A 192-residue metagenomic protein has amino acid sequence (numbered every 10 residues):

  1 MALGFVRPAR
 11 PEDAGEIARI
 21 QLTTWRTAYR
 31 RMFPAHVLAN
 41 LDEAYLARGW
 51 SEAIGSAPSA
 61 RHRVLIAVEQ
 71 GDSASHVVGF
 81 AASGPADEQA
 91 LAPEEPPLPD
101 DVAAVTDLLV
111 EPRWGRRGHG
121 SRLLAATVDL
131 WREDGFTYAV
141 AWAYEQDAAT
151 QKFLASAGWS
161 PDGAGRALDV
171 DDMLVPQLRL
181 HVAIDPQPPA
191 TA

Functional and structural regions predicted by a protein language model:
A2, S156, V170-A192: Terminal substrate-recognition subdomain of acyl/acetyltransferases
P8-P11, L22-M32, L38-G115, S121-A126 (+4 more regions): Acetyl-CoA-dependent GNAT
I17, Q21: Hydrophobic pocket/interface hotspot
E88, V140-A143, A155, S160-Q177: Conserved catalytic-core motifs of GNAT/GCN5-like acyltransferases
V110, Y144-E145: Short amphipathic helical patch at the helix-1/turn junction of helix-turn-helix
S121-R122, E133, E145-G163: Conserved active-site alpha-helix within GNAT-family acetyltransferase domains
W131-A143: Conserved GNAT acetyl-CoA-binding A-motif
